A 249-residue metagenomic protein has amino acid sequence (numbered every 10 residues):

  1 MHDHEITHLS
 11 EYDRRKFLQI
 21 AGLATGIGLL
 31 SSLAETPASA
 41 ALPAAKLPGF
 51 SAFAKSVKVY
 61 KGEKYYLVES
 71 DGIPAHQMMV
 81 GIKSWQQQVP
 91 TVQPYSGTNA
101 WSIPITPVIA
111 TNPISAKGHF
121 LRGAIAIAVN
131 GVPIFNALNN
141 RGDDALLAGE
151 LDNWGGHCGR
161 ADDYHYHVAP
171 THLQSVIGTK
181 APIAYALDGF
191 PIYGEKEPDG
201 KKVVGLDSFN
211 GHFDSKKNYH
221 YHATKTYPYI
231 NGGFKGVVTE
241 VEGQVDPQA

Functional and structural regions predicted by a protein language model:
M1-K16, I20-S31, S39: N-terminal secretory signal peptides
A41-N130, F135-R141: Solvent-exposed N-terminal domain segments of exported/luminal and surface proteins
T98-A100, R122-A124, L151, A161-H165 (+3 more regions): Extracellular structured ligand-interaction cores
T111, I134, H172-I177, I192 (+1 more regions): Short loop/beta submotifs within extracellular cysteine-rich repeat domains
N130, R160-L173, K216-Y227: Extracellular/lumenal glycan-associated surfaces
L147, L151-D152, R160-G200: Short helix-loop boundary/capping segments
G149-G156, G205-G211: Short, recurring structural edge motifs at helix starts
F209-A249: Long, compositionally biased interface segments
